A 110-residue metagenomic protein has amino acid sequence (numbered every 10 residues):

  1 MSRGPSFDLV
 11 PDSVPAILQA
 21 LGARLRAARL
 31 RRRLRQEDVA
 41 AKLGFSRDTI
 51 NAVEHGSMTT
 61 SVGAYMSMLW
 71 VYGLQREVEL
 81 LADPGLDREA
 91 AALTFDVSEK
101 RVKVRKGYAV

Functional and structural regions predicted by a protein language model:
F7-R31: A short, Lys/Arg-rich alpha-helix, primarily the initiator
A23-D38, E99-Y108: Short basic helix-loop element that most often maps to the first helix and adjoining turn of HTH DNA-binding modules
R33-N51: Short alpha-helical DNA-recognition segment
R35, S61-A64: Residues that mark the N-terminal boundary/hinge immediately upstream of a DNA-recognition element
G63-L80: DNA major-groove recognition helix of helix-turn-helix/homeodomain DNA-binding modules
E79-V110: Short, charged recognition helix plus adjacent turn of helix-turn-helix-like nucleic-acid-binding domains
